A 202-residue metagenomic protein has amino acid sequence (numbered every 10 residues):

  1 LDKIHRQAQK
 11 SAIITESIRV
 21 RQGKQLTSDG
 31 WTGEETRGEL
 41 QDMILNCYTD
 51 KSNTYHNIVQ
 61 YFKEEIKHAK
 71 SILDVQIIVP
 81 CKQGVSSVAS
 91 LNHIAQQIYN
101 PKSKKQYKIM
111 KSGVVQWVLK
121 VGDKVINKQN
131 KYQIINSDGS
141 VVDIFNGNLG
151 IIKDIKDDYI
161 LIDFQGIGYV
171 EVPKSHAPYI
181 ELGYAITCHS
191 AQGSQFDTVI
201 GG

Functional and structural regions predicted by a protein language model:
L1-D2, V172: Hydrophobic residues at beta-strand termini and immediately following loops that shape nucleotide-binding pockets
D2-V142: Conserved helicase motor core of P-loop NTPases
H93-G202: Conserved nucleotide-binding/hydrolysis modules and their immediate coupling elements across P-loop/ASCE NTPase motors
